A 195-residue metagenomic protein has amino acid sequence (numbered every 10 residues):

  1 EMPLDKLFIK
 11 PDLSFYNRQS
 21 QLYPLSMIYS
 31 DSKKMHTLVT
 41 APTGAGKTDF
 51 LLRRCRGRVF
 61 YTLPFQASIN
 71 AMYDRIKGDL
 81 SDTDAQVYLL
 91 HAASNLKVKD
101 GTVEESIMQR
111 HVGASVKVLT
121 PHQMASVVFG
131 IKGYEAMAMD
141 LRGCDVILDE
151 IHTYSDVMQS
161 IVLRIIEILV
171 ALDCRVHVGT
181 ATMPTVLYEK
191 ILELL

Functional and structural regions predicted by a protein language model:
E1-L195: N-terminal helicase ATP-binding lobe
